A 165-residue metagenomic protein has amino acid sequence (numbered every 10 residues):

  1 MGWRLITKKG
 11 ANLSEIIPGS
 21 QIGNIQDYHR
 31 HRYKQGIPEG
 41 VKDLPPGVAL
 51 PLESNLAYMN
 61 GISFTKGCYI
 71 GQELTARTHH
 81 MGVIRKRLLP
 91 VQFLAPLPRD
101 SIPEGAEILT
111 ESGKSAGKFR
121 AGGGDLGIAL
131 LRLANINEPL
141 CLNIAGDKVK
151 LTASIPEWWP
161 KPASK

Functional and structural regions predicted by a protein language model:
M1-P38: Acidic, low-complexity central loop/insert segments
W3, S14-G19, K42-G47, E73 (+2 more regions): A short secondary-structure junction signal
L5, G71, G113: Residue-level signal for inorganic ion chemistry
A11-N12, I37-G40, M81-V83, L97-P98: Short, catalytically relevant binding-site loops at active-site mouths
Q35-V48, W159-K165: Short, low-order "capping/linker" segments at domain edges
V41-K66, R77-T78: A short, contiguous structural element within a folded domain that forms the immediate neighborhood of a functional site
S54-N60, A76-K165: Glycine-rich, small/acidic residue-mixed loop/short-helix segments
